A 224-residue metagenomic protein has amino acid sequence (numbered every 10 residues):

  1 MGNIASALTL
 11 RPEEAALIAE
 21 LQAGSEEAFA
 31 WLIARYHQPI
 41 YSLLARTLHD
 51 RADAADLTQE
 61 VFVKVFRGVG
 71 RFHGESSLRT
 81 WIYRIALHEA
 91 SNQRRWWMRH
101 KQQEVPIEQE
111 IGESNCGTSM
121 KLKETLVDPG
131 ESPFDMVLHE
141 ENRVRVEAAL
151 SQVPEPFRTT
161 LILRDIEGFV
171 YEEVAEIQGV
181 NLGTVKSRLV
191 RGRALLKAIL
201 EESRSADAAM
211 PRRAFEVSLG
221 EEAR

Functional and structural regions predicted by a protein language model:
G2-A5, Q22-W31, Y41-E60, L182: Short, charged helix-capping/linker segments at alpha-helix termini
G2-L10, E20, Q102-Q109, C116 (+5 more regions): C-terminal edge and immediately downstream basic/flexible tail or linker adjoining helix-turn-helix-like DNA-binding
Q22-A23, R46-D50, F62-S77, W96-M98: Sigma70-family region 2
I33-R51, G68, L150, E202: Amphipathic, Lys/Arg- and hydrophobic-enriched alpha-helical face
D56-V63, S76-H88: Structural recognition of an alpha-helix C-terminal capping motif at a helix-to-coil junction
G70-G74, R84-V105, G112-G117, R191 (+1 more regions): Arg/Lys-rich amphipathic alpha helix in sigma70-family domain 2
L87, S91, F157, I166 (+1 more regions): DNA-recognition helix of helix-turn-helix
V144-T184: Helix-turn-helix DNA-binding module
